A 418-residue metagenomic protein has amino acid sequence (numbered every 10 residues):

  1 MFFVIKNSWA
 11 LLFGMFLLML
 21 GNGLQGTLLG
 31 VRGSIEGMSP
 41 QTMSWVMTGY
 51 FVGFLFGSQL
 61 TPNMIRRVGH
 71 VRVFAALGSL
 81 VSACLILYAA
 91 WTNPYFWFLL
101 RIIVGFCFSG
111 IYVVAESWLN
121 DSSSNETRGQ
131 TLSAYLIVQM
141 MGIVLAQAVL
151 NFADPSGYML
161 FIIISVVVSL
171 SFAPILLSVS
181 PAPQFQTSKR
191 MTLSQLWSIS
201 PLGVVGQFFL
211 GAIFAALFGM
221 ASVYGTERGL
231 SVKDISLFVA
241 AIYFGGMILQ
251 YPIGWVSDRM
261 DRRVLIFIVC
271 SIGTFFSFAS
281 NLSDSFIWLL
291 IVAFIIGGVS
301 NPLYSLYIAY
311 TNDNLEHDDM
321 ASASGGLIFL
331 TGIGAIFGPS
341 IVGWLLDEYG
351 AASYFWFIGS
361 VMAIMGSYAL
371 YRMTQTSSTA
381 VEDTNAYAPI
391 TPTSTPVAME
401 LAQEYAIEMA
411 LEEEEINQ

Functional and structural regions predicted by a protein language model:
M1-F3, P183-R190, R372-Q418: Intrinsic disorder in cytosolic terminal tails and internal cytosolic loops of multi-pass membrane transporters
F2-F51, G203-G206, A215-Y224, R228 (+1 more regions): Helix-loop boundary and gating motifs at the non-cytosolic
L29, G110-S123, N301-E316: Intracellular juxtamembrane helix-capping segments at the cytosolic ends of symmetry-related transmembrane helices
P40-Q41, N125-Y135, V232, L315-L327: Loop-to-transmembrane helix entry/capping segments in MFS-fold secondary transporters and related SLC/MFSD carriers
G57-H70, D154, L249-D261, L346-D347: Helix-to-loop junctions at the C-terminal end of transmembrane segments in multipass secondary transporters
R72-I86, S165, V264-F278, G359: Structural signature of the two symmetry-related core transmembrane helices
I102-I137: Cytoplasmic helix-loop-helix junction between adjacent transmembrane helices in 12-TM secondary transporters
L150-N151, S165-F185, M365-M373: C-terminal membrane-cytosol helix-exit motif in multi-pass small-molecule transporters
